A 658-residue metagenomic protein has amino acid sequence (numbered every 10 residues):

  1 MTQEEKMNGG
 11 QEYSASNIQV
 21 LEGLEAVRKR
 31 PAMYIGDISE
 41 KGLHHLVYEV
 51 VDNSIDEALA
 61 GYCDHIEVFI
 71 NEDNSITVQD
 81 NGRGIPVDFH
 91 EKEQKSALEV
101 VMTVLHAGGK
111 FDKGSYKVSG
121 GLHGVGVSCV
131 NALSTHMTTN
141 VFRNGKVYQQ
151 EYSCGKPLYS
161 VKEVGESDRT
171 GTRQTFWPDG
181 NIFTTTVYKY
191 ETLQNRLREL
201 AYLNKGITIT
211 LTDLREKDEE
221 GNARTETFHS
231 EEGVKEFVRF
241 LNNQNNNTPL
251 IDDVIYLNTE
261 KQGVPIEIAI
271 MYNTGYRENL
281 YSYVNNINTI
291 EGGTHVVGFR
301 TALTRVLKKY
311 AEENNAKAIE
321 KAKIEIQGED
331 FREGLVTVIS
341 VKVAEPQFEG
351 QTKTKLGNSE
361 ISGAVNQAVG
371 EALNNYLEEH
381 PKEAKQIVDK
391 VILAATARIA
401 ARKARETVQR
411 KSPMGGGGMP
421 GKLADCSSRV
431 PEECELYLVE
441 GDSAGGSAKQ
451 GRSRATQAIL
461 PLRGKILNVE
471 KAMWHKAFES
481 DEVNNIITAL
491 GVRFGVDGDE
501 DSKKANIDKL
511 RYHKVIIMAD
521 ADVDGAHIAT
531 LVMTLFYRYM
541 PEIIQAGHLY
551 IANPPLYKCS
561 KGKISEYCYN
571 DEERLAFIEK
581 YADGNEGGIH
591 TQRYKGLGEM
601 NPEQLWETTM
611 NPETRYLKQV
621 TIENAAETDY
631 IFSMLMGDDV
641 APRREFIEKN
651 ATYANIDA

Functional and structural regions predicted by a protein language model:
T2-N17, L24, L46-Y48, D56-A58 (+12 more regions): GHKL-family ATPase ATP-binding module
K29-Y48: Conserved short strand/loop->alpha-helix "switch" segment adjacent to the catalytic nucleotide/phosphoryl-transfer site
G84-F89: A short glycine-centered beta->alpha linker in the GHKL/HATPase_c
H90-E91, L98: Short adenine-binding "F-helix/F-box" segment of the Bergerat
E91, E349-S362, Y567-E573, F577-I578: Helical (often loop-to-helix) elements that flank the catalytic cores of nucleotide-handling enzymes
T396-G415, V430-E435, G446, Q450-R452 (+2 more regions): C-terminal interaction appendages of subunits in large macromolecular complexes
